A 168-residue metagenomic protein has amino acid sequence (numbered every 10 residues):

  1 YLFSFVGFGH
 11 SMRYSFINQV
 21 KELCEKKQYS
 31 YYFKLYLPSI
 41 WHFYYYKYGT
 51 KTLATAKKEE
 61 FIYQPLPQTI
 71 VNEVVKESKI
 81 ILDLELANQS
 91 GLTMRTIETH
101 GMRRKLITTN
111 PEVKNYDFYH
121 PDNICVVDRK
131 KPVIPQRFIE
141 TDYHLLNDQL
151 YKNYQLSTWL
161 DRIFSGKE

Functional and structural regions predicted by a protein language model:
Y1-Q89, T93, T108-V113, D117-Y119 (+1 more regions): Nucleotide-sugar donor-binding catalytic core of glycosyltransferases
F5-G7, V71, V75, I97 (+3 more regions): Broad hydrophobic/π-residue packing in well-ordered secondary structure
K76-S78, E98-R104: Conserved donor-binding/catalytic loop of nucleotide-activated donor transferases
T96-E98, N123: Solvent-exposed, flexible loop/coil residues
I124-K131: Conserved acidic donor-binding segment of nucleotide-sugar-dependent glycosyltransferases
K131-E168: A charged, aromatic-enriched C-terminal amphipathic alpha-helix characteristic of glycosyltransferases across folds
